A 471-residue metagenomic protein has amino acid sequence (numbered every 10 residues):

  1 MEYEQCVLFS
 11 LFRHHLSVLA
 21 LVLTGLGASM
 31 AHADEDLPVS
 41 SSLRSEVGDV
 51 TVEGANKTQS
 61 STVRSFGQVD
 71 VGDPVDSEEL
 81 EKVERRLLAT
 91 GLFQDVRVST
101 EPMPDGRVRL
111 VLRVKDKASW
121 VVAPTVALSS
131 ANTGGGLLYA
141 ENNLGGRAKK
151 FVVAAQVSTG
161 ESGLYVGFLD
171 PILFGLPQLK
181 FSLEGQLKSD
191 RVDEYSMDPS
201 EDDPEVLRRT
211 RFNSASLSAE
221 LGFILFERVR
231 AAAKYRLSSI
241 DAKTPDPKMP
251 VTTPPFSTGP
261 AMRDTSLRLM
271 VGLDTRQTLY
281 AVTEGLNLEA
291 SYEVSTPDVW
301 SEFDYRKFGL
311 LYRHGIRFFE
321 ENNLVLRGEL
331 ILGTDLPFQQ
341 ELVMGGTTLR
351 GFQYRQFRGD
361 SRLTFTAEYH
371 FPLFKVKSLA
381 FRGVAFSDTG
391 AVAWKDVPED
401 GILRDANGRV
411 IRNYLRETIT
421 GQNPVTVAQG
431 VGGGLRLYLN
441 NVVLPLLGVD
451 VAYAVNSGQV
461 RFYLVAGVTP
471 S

Functional and structural regions predicted by a protein language model:
M1-F12: N-terminal secretory signal peptides that target proteins for export/translocation
H15-G27: Bacterial N-terminal signal peptides
A33-L128, L138-A140, V152-D170, A215 (+8 more regions): Periplasmic polypeptide-binding modules associated with outer-membrane biogenesis and secretion
G67, L286-S471: C-terminal transmembrane beta-barrel domains of outer membrane proteins
R107, R113-R268, V343-T347, Q356-R362 (+1 more regions): Gram-negative/organellar outer-membrane beta-barrel architecture
E227, L279, D298-S301: Charge-rich, well-structured scaffold segments of protease-associated domains
L267-L279, L435: Structured alpha-helical segments in the cores of large, soluble enzyme domains
D274-Q277, E284, S295: Long, internal scaffold/assembly segments composed of regular secondary structure
